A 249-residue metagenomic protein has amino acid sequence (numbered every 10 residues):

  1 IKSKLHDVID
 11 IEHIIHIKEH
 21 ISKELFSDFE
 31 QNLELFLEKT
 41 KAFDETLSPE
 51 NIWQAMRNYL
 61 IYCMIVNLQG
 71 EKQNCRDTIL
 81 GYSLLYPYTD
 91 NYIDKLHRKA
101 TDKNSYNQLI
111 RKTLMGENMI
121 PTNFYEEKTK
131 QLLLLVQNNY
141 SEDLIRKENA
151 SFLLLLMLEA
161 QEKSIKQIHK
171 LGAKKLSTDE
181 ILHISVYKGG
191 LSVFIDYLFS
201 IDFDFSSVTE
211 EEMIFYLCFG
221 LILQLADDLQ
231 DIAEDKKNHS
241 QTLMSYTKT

Functional and structural regions predicted by a protein language model:
I1-S27: A metal-dependent hydrolase signature that marks the N-terminal structural subdomain at the beginning of catalytic folds
I17-L85, N91-K95, K99-N107, T113-K236: All-alpha helical catalytic cores of prenyl diphosphate-utilizing isoprenoid enzymes
K236-T249: Accessory, usually C-terminal, subdomains that scaffold auxiliary metal cofactors
